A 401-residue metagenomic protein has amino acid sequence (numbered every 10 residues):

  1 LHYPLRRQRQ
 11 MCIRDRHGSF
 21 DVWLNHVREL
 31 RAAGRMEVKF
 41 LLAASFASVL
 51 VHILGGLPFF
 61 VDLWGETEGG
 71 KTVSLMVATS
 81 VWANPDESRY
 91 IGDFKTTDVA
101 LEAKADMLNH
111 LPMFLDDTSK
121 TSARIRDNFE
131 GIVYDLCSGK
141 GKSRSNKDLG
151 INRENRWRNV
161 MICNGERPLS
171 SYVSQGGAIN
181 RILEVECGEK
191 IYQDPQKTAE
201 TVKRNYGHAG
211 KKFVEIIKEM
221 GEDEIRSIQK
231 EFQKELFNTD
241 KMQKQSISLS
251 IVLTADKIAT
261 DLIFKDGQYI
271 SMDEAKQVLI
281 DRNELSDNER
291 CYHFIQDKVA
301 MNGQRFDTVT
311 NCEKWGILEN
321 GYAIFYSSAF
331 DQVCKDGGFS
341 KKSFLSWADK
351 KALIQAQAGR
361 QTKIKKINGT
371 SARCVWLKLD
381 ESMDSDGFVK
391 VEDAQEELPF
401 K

Functional and structural regions predicted by a protein language model:
L1-I13: Single conserved hydrophobic/aromatic residue that forms the stacking wall/gate of nucleotide- or nucleobase-binding
R6-R7, A105-M107, L111-P112, T121-K140 (+3 more regions): Extended alpha-helical interface modules used as scaffolds for assembling large macromolecular complexes
R14-N25, T79, D93-T97: Accessory "access/gating" subregions that flank catalytic or transport cores
V27-M36, F237-K241: A short glycine/serine-rich beta->alpha loop
A33-L50: N-terminal pre-Walker A segment at the start of P-loop NTPase domains
L50-P58: Phosphate-binding P-loop
L57-S80: Glycine-rich phosphate-binding P-loop
S74-R126: AAA+/P-loop NTPase substrate/partner-engagement loops
